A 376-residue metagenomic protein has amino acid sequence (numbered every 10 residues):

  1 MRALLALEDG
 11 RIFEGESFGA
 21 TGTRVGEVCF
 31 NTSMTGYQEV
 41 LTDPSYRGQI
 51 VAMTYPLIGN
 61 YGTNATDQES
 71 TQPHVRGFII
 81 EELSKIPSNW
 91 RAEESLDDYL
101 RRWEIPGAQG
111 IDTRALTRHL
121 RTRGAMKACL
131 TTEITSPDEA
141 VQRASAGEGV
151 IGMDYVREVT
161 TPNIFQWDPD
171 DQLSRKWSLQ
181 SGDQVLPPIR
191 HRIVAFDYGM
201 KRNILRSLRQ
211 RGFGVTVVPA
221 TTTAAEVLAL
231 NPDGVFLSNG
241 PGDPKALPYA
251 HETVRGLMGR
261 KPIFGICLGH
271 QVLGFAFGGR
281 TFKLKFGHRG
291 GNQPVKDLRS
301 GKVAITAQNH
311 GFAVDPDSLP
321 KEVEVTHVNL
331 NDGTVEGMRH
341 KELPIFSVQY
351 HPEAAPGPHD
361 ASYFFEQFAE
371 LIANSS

Functional and structural regions predicted by a protein language model:
M1-A225, A229-L230, P244, A355-G357 (+1 more regions): RNA-binding accessory domains that recognize and position tRNA/RNA substrates
L4-L5, D43, P294-K296, H327 (+1 more regions): Residue-level detector of beta-strand face positions
S17-F18, P56, N309, H340 (+1 more regions): Residue-level structural signal for beta-strand termini and adjacent loop
P106, R192, P262-F264, R280 (+1 more regions): Proline-centered loop/turn at the N-terminus of a beta-strand
R192-D197, T306-A307, F346-Y350: Active-site-proximal beta-strand elements of phosphoester/diester hydrolases
G234, N239-Q308, A313, G357-Q367 (+1 more regions): Cysteine-nucleophile active-site neighborhood
G301-L343, S376: Catalytic beta-strand/loop cores that center a nucleophilic Ser/Cys/Thr and support acyl-enzyme chemistry
G337-S375: A glycine-centered loop/beta-turn motif at secondary-structure junctions
